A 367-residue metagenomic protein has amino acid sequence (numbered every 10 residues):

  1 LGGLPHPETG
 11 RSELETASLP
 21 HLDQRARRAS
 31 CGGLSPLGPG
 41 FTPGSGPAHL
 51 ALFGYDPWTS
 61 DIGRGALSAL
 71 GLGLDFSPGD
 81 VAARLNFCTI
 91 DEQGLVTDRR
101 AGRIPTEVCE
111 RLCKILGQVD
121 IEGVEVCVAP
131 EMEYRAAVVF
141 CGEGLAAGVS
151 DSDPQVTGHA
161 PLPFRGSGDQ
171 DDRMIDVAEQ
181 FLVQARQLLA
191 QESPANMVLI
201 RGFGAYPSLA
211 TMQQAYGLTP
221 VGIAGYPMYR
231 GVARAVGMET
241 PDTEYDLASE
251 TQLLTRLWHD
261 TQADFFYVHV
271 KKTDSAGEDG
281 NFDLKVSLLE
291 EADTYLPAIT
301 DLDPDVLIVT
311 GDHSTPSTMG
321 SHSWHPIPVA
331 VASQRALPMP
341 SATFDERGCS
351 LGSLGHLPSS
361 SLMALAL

Functional and structural regions predicted by a protein language model:
L1-L367: Feature captures the catalytic ectodomains and active-site-proximal regions of enzymes that hydrolyze or transfer
